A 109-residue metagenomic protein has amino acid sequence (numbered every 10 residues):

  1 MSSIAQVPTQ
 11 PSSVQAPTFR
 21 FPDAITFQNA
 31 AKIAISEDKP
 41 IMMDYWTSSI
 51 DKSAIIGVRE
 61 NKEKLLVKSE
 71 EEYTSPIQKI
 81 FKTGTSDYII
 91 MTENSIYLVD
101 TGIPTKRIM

Functional and structural regions predicted by a protein language model:
M1-D87, E93-S95, G102-M109: N-terminal non-globular leader segments, chiefly Sec-dependent signal peptides
